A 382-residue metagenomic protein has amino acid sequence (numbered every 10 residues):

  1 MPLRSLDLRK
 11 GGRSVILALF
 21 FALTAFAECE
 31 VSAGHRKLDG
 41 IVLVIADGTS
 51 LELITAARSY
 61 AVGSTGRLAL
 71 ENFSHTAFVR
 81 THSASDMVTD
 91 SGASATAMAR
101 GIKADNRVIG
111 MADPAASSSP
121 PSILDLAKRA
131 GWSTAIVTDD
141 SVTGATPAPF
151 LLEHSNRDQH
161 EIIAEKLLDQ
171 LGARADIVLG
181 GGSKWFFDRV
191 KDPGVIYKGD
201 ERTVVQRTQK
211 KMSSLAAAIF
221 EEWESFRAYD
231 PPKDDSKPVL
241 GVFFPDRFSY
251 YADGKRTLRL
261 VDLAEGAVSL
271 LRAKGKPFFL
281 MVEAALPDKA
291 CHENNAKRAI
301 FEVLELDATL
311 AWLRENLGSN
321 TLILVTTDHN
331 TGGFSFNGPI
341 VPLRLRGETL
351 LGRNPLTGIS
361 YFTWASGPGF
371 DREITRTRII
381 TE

Functional and structural regions predicted by a protein language model:
M1-K10: N-terminal secretory signal peptides that target proteins for export/translocation
S14-A25: Bacterial N-terminal signal peptides
A27-C29, A33: Boundary at the C-terminal end of the N-terminal hydrophobic targeting segment
L38-I41, A46-I54, S59-T96, R100 (+1 more regions): A post-motif C-terminal structural segment
K103: Acidic/Gly/His-enriched mid-domain segments of enzyme catalytic cores or analogous surface patches that mediate
R107-S118: His/Cys-centered metal/cofactor-coordination and adjacent catalytic loops
V108, G131-V137, R174-D176, A217: Short secondary-structure capping/junction motifs at helix and strand boundaries
I123-D125, R129-A148: Glycine-rich phosphate/pyrophosphate-binding loops and their adjacent beta-strand/loop elements at enzyme active sites
